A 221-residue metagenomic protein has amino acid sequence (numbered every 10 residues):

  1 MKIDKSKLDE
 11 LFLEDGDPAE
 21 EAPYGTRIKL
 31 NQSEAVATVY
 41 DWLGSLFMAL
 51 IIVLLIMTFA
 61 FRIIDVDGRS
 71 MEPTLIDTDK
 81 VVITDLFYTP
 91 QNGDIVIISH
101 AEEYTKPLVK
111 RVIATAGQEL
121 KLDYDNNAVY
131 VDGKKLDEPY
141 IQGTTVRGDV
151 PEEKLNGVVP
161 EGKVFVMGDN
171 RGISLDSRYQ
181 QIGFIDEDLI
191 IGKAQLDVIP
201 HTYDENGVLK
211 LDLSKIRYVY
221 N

Functional and structural regions predicted by a protein language model:
K2-V39, G44, F59, T74-N221: Soluble "head" domains of membrane/secretory-pathway proteins
L55-E72: Aromatic-capped interface at the extracytoplasmic side of an N-terminal signal-anchor transmembrane helix
